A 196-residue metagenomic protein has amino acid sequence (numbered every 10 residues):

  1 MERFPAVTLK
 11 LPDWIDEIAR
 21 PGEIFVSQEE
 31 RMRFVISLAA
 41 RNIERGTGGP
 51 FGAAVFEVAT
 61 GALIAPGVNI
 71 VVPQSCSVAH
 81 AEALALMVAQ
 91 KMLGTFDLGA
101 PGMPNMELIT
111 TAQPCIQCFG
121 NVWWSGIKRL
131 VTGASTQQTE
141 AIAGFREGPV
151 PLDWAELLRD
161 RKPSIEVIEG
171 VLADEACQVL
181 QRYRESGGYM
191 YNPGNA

Functional and structural regions predicted by a protein language model:
M1-N42, P104, N121-A196: Zinc-dependent deaminase
E44-G48: Short loop/turn motifs at secondary-structure junctions and domain boundaries
F51-F56: Short beta-strand scaffold segments in enzyme catalytic cores
V58-I64: Short, glycine-anchored, charge-dense loop/turn motifs used at functional sites
I64-V71, E166: Short beta->alpha transition motifs characteristic of CBS
I70-L84: A short, polar/charged loop-to-alpha-helix boundary motif
S75, I109-R129: Local cysteine-cluster metal-coordination motifs and their immediate loop/turn environment, predominantly Fe-S cluster
G99-Q113: Immediate flanking context of iron-sulfur cluster ligation sites
